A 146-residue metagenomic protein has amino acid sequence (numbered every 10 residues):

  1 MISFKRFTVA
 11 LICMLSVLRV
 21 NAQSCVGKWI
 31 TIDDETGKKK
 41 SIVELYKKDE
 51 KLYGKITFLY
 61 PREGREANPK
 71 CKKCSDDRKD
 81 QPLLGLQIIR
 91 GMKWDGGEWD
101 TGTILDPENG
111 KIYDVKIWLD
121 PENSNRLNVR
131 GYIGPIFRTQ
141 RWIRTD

Functional and structural regions predicted by a protein language model:
M1-T8: Bacterial N-terminal signal peptides that target proteins for export
V9-S16: Bacterial N-terminal signal peptides
L18-A22: Sec/Tat signal peptide C-region and signal peptidase I cleavage site
Q23-I30: Cleaved targeting-peptide boundary
D33, K38-D114: Central antiparallel beta-sheet cores of small beta-barrel/beta-sandwich binding domains
W118, E122, L127-R141: Short, exposed beta-strand-loop hairpins at the edges of beta-sheets in extracellular/periplasmic proteins
T145-D146: Short, solvent-exposed mixed-charge patches
